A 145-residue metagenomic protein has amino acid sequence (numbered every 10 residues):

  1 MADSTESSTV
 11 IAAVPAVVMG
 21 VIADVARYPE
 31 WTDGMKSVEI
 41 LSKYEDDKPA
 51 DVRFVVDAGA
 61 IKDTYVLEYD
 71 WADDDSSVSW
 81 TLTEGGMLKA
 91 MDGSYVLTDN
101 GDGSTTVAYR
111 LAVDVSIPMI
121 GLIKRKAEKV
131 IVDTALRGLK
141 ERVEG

Functional and structural regions predicted by a protein language model:
M1-K48, T134: Hydrophobic ligand-binding cavity/cleft-lining segments
A2-S8, P49-D51, T64-V66, S77 (+2 more regions): Intrinsic-disorder/low-complexity, polar/charged segments enriched in Ser/Thr/Lys/Arg/Asp/Glu/Gln
T9, A26-P29, D33, G59 (+2 more regions): Flexible, active-site-adjacent loop/turn segments at secondary-structure boundaries
I11, V56, W71, L111-V113: Hydrophobic beta-strand positions in extracellular immunoglobulin-like domains
V14, E45-D47, D74, N100-S104: Short strand-connecting beta-turns/loops that link adjacent beta-strands
V18-I22, Y28, V52, Y69 (+3 more regions): Hydrophobic pocket/interface hotspot
P29, E39-G85, R137-G145: Glycine-rich portal/gate segments that line the openings of hydrophobic small-molecule binding cavities
S79-T134: Beta-strand/loop substructures that line and gate deep hydrophobic ligand-binding cavities in soluble
